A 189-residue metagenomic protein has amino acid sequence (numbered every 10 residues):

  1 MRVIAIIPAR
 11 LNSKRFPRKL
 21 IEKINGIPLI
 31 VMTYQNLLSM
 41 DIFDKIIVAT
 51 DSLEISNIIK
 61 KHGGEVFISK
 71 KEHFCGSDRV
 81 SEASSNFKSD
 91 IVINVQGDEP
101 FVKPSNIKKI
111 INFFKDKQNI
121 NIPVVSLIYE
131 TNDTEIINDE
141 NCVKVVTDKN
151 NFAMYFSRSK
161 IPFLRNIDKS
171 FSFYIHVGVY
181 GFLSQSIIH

Functional and structural regions predicted by a protein language model:
R2-T50: N-terminal glycine-rich phosphate-binding loop and ensuing alpha1 helix
A5, I46-V48, V92, V124-V125 (+1 more regions): Hydrophobic/aromatic residues located in beta-strands of well-ordered beta-sheets within soluble catalytic
P8, N94-Q96, L127-E130: Short beta-strand segments
E22, S56, I188: Nucleotide phosphate-binding site architecture
L38, S85, K115-N119: Residue-level signal for alpha-helix termini/capping positions
F43, S89, N119-I122: Short, high-confidence coil segments that cap the C-terminus of an alpha-helix and link into the following beta-strand
I47, L53-N112: Short phosphate-binding loop-to-helix
V102-H189: Conserved core of the sugar-phosphate nucleotidyltransferase
